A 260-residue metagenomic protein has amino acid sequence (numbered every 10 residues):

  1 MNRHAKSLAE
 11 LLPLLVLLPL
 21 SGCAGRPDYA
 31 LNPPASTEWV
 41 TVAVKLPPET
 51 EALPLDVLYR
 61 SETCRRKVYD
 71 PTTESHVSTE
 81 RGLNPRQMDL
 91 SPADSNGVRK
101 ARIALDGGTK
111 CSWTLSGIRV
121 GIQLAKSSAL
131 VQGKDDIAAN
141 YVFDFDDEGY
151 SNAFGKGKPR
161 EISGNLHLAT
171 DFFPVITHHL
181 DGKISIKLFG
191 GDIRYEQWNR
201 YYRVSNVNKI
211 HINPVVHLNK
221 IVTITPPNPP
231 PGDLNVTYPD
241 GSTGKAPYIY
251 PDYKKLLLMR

Functional and structural regions predicted by a protein language model:
N2-L12: Bacterial N-terminal signal peptides that target proteins for export
P19-G22: C-terminal motif of bacterial Sec signal peptides marking the signal peptidase cleavage site
A24-R26: Bacterial signal peptide processing site
P33-A43: Contiguous beta-strand segments within globular domains
V42, L115-Q123, I210-P214, K220: Short, hydrophobic/proline-enriched secondary-structure or compact coil segments at domain edges
A43-E51: Structural motif
A52-T170: Structured domain cores in non-transmembrane regions
D135-R260: A eukaryote-biased signal for long
